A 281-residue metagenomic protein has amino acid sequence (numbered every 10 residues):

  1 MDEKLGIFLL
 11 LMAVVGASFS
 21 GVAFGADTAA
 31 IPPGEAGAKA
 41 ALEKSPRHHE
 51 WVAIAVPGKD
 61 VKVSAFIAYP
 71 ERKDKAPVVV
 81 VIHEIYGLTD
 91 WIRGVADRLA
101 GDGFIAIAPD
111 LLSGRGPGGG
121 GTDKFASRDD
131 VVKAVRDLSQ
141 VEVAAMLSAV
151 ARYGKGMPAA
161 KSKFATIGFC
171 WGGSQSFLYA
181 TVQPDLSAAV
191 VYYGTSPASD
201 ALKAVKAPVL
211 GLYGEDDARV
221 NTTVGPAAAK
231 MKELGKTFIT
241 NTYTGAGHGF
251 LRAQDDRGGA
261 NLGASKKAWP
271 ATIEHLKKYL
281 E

Functional and structural regions predicted by a protein language model:
L9-S20: Bacterial N-terminal signal peptides
I31-E43, W51-G156, R252-D255: Serine-hydrolase catalytic machinery in alpha/beta-hydrolase-like enzymes
L111-R115, T195, A246: Short beta-to-alpha linker loops that shape the active-site pocket of alpha/beta-hydrolase fold enzymes
L147-K206: Primarily recognizes the serine-hydrolase "nucleophile elbow" in alpha/beta-hydrolase and SGNH/GDSL folds
A204-V209, L234-T237: Short, proline-enriched alpha-helix->beta-strand connector loops that line the catalytic pocket of alpha/beta-hydrolase
G211-Y213: Short beta-strand/loop motif that positions the catalytic acidic residue of the alpha/beta-hydrolase fold
D216-N221: Acidic catalytic loop of the alpha/beta-hydrolase fold
K232, T237-E281: C-terminal catalytic histidine-bearing segment of alpha/beta-hydrolase fold enzymes
